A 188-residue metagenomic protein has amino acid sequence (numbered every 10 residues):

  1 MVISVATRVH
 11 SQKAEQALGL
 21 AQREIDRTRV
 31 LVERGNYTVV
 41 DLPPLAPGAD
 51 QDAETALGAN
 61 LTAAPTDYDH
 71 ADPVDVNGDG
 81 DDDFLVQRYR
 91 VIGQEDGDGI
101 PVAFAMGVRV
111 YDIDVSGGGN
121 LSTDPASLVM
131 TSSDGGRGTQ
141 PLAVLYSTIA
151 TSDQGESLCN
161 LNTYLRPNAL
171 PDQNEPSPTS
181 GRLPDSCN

Functional and structural regions predicted by a protein language model:
M1-Q12: C-terminal juxtamembrane segment of a hydrophobic transmembrane alpha-helix
H10-N188: Flexible, low-complexity segments enriched in proline/glycine/serine and punctuated by aromatic residues
